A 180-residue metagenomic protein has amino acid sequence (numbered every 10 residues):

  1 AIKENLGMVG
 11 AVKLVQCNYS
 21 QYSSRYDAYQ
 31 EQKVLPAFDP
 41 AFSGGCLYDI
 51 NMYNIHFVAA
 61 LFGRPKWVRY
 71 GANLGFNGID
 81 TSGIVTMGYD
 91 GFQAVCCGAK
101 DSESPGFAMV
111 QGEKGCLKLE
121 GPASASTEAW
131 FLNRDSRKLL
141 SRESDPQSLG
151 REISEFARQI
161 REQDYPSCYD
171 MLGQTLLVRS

Functional and structural regions predicted by a protein language model:
A1-V68: Predominantly a Rossmann-like dinucleotide-binding segment in NAD(P)-dependent oxidoreductases
Y26-A28, F107-A108, G121, S180: Short, well-ordered secondary-structure micro-motifs
S43-G45, L140-S141, P166-S167: Active-site rim elements
I50-Y53, R151, G173: A generic structural signal for residues located within well-ordered alpha-helices of large catalytic or ligand-binding
M52-S126, E143, S154-Q163: Contiguous beta-strand/loop segments that form the cofactor/metal-binding neighborhood of enzyme cores
T127-S141, D145-E155: Interdomain hinge/lid region at the active-site interface of Rossmann-like NAD(P)-dependent oxidoreductases
E155-S180: C-terminal helix-rich "cap/oligomerization" subdomain common to oxidoreductases
